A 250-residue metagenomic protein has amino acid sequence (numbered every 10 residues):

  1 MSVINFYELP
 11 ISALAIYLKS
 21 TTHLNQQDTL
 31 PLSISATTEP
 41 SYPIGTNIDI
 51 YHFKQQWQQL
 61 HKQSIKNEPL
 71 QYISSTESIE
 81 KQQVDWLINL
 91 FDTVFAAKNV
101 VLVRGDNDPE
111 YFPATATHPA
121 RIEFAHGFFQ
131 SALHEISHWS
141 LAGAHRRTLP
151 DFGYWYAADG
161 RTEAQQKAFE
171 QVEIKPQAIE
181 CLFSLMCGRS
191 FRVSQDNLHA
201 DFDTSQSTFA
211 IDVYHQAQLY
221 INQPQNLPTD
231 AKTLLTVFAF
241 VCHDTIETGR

Functional and structural regions predicted by a protein language model:
S2-S12, I16-A116, Q166-Q171: Auxiliary, metal-adjacent structural segments of Zn-dependent hydrolase domains
V3-I4, Q195, H199-R250: Pan-zinc metallopeptidase signature
A97, V101, L185, C242-G249: N-terminal secretory/membrane-targeting helices
T115-S131: Short pre-active-site segment immediately N-terminal to the catalytic Zn-binding motif
Q130-G143: Active-site recognition of the HExxH zinc-binding catalytic motif
A142-E173, Q195-A200: Post-HEXXH active-site segment of zinc metalloproteases
E170-M186: An active-site-proximal "capping" alpha-helix that borders the catalytic cofactor pocket
L182-N197: Short helix/loop segments within enzyme catalytic domains that coordinate or immediately flank catalytic cofactors
